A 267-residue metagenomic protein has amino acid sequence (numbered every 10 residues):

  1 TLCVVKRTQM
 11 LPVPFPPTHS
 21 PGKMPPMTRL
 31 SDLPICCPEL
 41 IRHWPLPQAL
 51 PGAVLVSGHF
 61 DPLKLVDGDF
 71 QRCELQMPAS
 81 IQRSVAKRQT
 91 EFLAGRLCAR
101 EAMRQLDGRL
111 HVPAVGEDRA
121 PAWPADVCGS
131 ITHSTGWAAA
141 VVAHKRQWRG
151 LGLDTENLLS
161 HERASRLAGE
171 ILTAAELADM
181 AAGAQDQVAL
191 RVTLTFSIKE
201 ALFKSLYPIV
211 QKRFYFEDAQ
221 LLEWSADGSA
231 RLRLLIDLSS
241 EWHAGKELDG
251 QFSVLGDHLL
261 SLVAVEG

Functional and structural regions predicted by a protein language model:
R7-Q9, F15-P26: Short, Lys/Arg-enriched N-terminal segments with co-localized hydrophobic residues within the first ~10-30 amino acids
P25-G267: Core catalytic alpha/beta fold that binds nucleotide/phospho-ligands
